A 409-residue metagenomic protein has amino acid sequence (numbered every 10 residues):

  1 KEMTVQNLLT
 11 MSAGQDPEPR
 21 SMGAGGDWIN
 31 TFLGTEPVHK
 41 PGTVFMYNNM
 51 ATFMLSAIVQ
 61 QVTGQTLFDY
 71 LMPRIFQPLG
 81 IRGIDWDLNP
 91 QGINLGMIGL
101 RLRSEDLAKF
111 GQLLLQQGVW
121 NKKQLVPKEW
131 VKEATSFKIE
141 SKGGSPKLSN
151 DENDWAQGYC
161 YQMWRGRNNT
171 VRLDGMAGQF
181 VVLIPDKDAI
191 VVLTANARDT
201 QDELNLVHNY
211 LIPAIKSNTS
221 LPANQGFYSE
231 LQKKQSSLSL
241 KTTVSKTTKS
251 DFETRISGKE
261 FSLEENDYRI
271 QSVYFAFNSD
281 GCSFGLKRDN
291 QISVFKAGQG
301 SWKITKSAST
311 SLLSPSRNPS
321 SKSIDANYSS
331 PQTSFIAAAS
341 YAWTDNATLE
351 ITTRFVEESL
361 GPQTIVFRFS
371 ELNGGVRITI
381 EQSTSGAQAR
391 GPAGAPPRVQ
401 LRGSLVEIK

Functional and structural regions predicted by a protein language model:
K1-P19: Short helix- or helix-capping micro-motifs that position conserved polar/aromatic residues at function-defining sites
T4-T10, M46, G83-D87, R101 (+5 more regions): Structural recognition of the beta-strand scaffold that forms the well-ordered cores of secreted hydrolase catalytic
Q15-L102: Catalytic-site signature segments of enzymes, centered on catalytic residues
A51-I58, G96-W120, Q179-N196, H208-Y210: Active-site-proximal alpha-helical segments within enzyme catalytic domains
R103-A108, Q112-L114, W120-S145: A conserved catalytic-loop motif detector
K132-V191: Active-site Gly/Thr loop motif
G175-T243: Structured C-terminal helix/loop/strand segments within mature extracytoplasmic catalytic/sensor domains
N224-K409: Peripheral terminal and inter-domain segments
